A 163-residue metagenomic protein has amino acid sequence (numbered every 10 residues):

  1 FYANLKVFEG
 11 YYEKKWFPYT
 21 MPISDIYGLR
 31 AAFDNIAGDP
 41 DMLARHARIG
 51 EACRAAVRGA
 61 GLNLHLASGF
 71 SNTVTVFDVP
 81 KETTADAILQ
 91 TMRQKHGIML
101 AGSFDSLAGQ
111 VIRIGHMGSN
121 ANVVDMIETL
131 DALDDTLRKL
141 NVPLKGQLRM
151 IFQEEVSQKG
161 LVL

Functional and structural regions predicted by a protein language model:
F1-A55, G59, L163: Active-site C-terminal subdomain of aminotransferase-like
T20-G28, D41-A44, R48, A52 (+5 more regions): Conserved active-site and cofactor/substrate-binding residues in soluble primary-metabolism enzymes
F33-I36, K81, G118-N122: A generic structural motif
G61-H65, I98-S103: A short linear hydrophobic-aromatic micro-motif
N63-K95: Conserved PLP-binding catalytic core of the aspartate aminotransferase-like
R93-L100, D134-L137: A common structural junction motif
S106, Q110-L163: PLP-dependent enzyme catalytic core of the Aspartate aminotransferase-like
